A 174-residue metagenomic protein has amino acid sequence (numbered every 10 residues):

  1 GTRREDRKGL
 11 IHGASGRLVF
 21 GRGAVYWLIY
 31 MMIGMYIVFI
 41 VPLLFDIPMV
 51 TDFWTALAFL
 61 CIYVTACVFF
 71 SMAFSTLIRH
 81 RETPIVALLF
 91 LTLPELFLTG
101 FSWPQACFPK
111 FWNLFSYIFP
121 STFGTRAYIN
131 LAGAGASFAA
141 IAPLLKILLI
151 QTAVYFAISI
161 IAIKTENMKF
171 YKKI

Functional and structural regions predicted by a protein language model:
G1, M32-I40, M49, A66 (+1 more regions): Internal alpha-helical transmembrane segments of multipass membrane proteins, especially hydrophobic lipid-embedded
G1-A14: Transmembrane helix boundary and interhelical loop/hinge segments in multi-pass membrane proteins
R3, F20-G21, G124: Serine/threonine-rich low-complexity intrinsically disordered regions
I11-H12, G16-A24, W54, A87 (+1 more regions): Alpha-helical membrane-protein architecture signal
S15-I40, L145, L149-A153: Selective transmembrane-helix segments that form parts of the transport pathway or gating/packing helices in multipass
P48-I174: Membrane-spanning alpha-helical segments of multipass transporters and channels
